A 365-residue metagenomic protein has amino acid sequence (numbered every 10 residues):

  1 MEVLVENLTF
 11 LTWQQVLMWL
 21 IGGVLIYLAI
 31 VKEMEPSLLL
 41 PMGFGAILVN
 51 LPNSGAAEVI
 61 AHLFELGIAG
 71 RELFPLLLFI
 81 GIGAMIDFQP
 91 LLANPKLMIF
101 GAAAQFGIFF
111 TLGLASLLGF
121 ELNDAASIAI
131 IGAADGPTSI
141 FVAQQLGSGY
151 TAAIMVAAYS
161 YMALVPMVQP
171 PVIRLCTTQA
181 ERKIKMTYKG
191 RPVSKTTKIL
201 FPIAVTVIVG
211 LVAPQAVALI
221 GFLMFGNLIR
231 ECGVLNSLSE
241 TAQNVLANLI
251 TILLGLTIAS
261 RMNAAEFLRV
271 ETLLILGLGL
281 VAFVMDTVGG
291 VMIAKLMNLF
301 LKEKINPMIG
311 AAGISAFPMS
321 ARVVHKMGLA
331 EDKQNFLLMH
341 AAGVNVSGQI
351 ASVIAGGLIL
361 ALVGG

Functional and structural regions predicted by a protein language model:
M1-I60: N-terminal alpha-helical transmembrane segments of multi-pass membrane transport and channel/translocase proteins
E6-M18, L63-L78, D124-G132, Y159 (+3 more regions): Structural signature of hydrophobic alpha-helical transmembrane segments
L51-H62, G83-A93, L114-D124, A265: Transmembrane alpha-helix boundary signature
L66, R71, I80-M85, F100-F110 (+4 more regions): Alpha-helical membrane segments and immediately flanking helix-loop junctions that form or couple to the substrate/ion
P90-L112, N263-G290, A341, N345: Entry/N-cap segments of selected transmembrane alpha helices and their immediately preceding amphipathic helices
Y150-M167, L276-M285, I309-A312: Alpha-helical transmembrane segments
S160-V234: Membrane-embedded hairpin module used as a gating/binding unit in multi-pass transport and secretion proteins
V205-I293: Transmembrane helical segments that form the transport core of multi-pass membrane transport proteins
